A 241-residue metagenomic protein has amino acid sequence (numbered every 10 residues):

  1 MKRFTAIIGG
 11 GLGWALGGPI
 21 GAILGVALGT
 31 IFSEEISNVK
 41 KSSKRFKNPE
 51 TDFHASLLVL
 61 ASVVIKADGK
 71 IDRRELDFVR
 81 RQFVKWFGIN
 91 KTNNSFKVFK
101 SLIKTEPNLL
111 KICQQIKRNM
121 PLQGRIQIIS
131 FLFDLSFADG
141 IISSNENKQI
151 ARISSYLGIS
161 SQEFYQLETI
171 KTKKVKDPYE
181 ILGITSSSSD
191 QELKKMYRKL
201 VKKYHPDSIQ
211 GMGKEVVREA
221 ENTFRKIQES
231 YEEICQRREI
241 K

Functional and structural regions predicted by a protein language model:
M1-K66, K70-K241: Small-residue-enriched hydrophobic alpha-helices in membranes
